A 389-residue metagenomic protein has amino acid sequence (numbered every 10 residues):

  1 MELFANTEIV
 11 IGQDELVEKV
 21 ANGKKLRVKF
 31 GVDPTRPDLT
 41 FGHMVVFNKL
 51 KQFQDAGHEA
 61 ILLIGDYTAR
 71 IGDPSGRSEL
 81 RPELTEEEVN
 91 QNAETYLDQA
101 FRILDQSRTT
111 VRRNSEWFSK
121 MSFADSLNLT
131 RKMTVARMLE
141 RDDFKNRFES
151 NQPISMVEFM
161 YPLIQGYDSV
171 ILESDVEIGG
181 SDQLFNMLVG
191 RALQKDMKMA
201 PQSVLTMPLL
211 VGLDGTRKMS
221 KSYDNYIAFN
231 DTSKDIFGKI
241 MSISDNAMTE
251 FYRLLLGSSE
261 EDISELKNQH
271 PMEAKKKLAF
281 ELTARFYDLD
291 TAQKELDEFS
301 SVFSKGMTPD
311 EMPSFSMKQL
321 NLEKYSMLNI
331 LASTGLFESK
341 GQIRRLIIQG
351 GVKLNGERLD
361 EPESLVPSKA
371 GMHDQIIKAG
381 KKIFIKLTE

Functional and structural regions predicted by a protein language model:
M1-I11: N-terminal regions that are enriched for targeting/export leaders and immediately downstream pro/stem segments
T7, E83-T206, L213: Divalent-metal (Mg2+/Mn2+/Ca2+)-assisted nucleotide/phosphate chemistry catalytic cores
Q13-D73, V176-L184, G190: N-terminal catalytic cores of NTP/NDP-binding nucleotidyl/phosphoryl-transfer enzymes
G23-G31, A60, Y161-I171, G212 (+1 more regions): Short, hydrophobic/aliphatic alpha-helical segments
V46-L50, L163, N186-L193, L282 (+1 more regions): Buried hydrophobic packing segments
K49-A56, G166, A192-M197, S258: Active-site catalytic microenvironments for nucleophilic, acid-base chemistry
G72-R81: Surface-exposed, active-site-proximal loop segments in enzymatic domains
D196-E389: Conserved nucleotide- and phosphate/pyrophosphate-binding catalytic cores in adenylate/nucleotidyl-handling enzymes
